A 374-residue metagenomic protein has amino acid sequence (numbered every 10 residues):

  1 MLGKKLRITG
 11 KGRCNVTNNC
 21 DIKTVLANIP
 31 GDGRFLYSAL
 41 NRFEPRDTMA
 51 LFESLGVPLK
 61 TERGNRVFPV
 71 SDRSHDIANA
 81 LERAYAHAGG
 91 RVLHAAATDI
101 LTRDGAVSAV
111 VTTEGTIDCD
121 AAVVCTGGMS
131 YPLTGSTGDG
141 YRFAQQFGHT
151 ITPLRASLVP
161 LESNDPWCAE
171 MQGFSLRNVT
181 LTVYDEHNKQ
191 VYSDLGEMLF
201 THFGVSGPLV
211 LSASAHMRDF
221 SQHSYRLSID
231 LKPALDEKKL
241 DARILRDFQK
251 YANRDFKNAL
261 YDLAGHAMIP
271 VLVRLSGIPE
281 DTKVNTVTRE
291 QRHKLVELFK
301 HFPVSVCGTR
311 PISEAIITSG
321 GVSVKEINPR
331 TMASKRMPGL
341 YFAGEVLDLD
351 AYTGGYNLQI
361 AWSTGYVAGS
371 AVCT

Functional and structural regions predicted by a protein language model:
M1-L2, R7-I8, I22-K23, P58 (+2 more regions): An anion/pyrophosphate-binding glycine-rich loop and adjacent beta-alpha core in soluble alpha-beta enzymes
K4-R91, F200: Conserved N-terminal/central alpha/beta ligand/cofactor-binding core
D21-F43, A50, G207-P208, L227 (+8 more regions): Catalytic, metal-anchored helix/loop core of enzyme active sites in primary metabolism
V67-S74, S157-P166, T309-E326: Flavin (FAD/FMN) cofactor-binding core of flavoprotein oxidoreductases
Y85-T98, L154: A conserved beta-strand/loop element that lines the FAD pocket in flavoprotein oxidoreductases
L93, A97, V110, T116-S136 (+4 more regions): Short hydrophobic core segments
L93-A96, P270-D350: A glycine-rich dinucleotide-binding beta-alpha-beta segment and adjacent secondary-structure elements that constitute
G128-F147, D348-T374: A conserved FAD-binding loop/helix module that cradles the flavin
